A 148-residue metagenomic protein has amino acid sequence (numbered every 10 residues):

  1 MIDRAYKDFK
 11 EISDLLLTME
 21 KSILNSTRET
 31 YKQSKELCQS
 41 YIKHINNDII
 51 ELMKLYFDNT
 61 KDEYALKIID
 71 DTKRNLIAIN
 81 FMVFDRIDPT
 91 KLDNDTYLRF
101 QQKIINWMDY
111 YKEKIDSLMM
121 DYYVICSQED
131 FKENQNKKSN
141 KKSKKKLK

Functional and structural regions predicted by a protein language model:
D3, K7-D130: Long, low-complexity or tandemly repetitive, helically biased scaffold regions used for multimeric assembly/adhesion
D121-K148: Short acidic DE-rich linear segments
